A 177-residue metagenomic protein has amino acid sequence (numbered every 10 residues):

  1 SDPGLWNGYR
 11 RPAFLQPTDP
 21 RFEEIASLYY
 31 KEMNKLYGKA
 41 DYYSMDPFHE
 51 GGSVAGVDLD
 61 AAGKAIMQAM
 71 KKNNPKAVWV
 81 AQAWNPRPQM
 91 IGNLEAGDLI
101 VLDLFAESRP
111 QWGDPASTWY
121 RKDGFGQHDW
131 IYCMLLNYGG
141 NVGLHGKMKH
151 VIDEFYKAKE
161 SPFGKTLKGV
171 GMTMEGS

Functional and structural regions predicted by a protein language model:
S1-S177: Catalytic-core regions of glycoside hydrolase
